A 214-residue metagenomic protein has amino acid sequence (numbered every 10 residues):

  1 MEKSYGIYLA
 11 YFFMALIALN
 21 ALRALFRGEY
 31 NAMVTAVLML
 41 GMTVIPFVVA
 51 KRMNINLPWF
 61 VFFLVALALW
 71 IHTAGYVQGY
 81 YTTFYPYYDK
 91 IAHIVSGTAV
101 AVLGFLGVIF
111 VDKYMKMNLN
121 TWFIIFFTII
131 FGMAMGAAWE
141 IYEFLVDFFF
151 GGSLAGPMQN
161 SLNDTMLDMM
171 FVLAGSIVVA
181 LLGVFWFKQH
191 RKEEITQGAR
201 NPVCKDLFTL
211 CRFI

Functional and structural regions predicted by a protein language model:
M1-F12: N-terminal membrane topogenic signal
K3, G28, V48-F60, Y114-N120: Membrane-interface helix-boundary motifs at transmembrane edges
A21-R27, A74-T82: Juxtamembrane "helix-exit" motif on the non-cytosolic side of transmembrane helices
V34-L38, N56-A68, K90-H93: Cytoplasmic-side transmembrane-helix entry/capping segments in multi-pass membrane proteins
T43, F47, V65-H72, A101 (+3 more regions): Alpha-helical transmembrane segments of multi-pass membrane proteins
Q78-D89, M133-I177, L181: Interfacial helix-loop-helix junctions of multi-pass membrane proteins
G97-D112, F148-L154, L173-W186: Membrane-interfacial alpha-helical segments at the cytosolic side of multi-pass membrane proteins
N163-I214: Primarily interfacial, aromatic-capped hydrophobic alpha-helices that serve as membrane anchors
